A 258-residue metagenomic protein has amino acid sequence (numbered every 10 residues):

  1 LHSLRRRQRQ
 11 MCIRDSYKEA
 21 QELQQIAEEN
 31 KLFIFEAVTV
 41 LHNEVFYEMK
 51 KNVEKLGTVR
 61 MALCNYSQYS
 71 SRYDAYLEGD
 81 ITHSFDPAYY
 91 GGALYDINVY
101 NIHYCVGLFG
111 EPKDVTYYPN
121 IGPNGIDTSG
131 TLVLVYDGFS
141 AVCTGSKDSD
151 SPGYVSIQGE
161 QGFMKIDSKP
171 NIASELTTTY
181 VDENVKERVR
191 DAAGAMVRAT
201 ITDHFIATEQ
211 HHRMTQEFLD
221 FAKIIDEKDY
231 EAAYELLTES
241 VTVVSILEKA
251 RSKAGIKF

Functional and structural regions predicted by a protein language model:
L1-I13: Single conserved hydrophobic/aromatic residue that forms the stacking wall/gate of nucleotide- or nucleobase-binding
D15-F33: Rossmann-fold NAD(P)-binding glycine/threonine-rich loop
A20, F46, N101-I102, T215-A222 (+1 more regions): A general structural signal for well-ordered alpha-helical segments in protein cores
V40-V115: Predominantly a Rossmann-like dinucleotide-binding segment in NAD(P)-dependent oxidoreductases
I102-E175, Y180-E183, L219-E227, K249: Contiguous beta-strand/loop segments that form the cofactor/metal-binding neighborhood of enzyme cores
Y180-H204: Alpha-helical membrane-targeting segments
F205-L219, E235: Active-site loop of classical SDR/Rossmann-like NAD(P)-dependent oxidoreductases, centered on the catalytic Tyr-X3-Lys
L219-F258: C-terminal helix-rich "cap/oligomerization" subdomain common to oxidoreductases
